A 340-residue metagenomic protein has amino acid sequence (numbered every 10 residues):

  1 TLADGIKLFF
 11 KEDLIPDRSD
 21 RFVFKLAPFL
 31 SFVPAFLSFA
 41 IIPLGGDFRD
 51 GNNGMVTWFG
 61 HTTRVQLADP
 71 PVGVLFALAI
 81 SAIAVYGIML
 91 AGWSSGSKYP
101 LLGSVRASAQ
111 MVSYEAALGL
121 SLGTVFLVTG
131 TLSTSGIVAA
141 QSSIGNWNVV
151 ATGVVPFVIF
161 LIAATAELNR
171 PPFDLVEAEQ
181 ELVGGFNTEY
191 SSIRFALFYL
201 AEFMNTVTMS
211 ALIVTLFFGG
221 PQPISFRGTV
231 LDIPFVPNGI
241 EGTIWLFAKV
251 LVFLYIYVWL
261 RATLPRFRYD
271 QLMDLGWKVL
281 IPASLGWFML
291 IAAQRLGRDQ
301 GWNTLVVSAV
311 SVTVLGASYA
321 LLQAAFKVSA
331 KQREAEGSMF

Functional and structural regions predicted by a protein language model:
T1-F340: Selective transmembrane helix interface/packing segments
